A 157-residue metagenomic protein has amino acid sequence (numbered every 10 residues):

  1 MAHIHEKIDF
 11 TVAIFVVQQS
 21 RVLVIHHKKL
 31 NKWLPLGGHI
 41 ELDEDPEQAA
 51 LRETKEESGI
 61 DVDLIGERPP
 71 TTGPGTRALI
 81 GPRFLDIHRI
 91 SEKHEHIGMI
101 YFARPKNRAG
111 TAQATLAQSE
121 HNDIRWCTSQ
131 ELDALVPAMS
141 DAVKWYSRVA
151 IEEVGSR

Functional and structural regions predicted by a protein language model:
M1-F15, Q19, S91: Acidic, metal-coordinating catalytic segment for phosphate/diphosphate chemistry, firing primarily on the Nudix
T11-A13, D61, F102: Conserved beta-strand residues within beta-sheet cores
F15, L51, K55, R148-I151: Residues within alpha-helical segments
R21-T72: Conserved Nudix-box catalytic region and its N-terminal flanking loop in Nudix hydrolases and closely related
K28-W33, H94-I100, N107-R157: Nudix hydrolase/Nudix homology domain
P35, L42, G81-P82, D86-R89 (+1 more regions): Generic structural "secondary-structure junction" signal
P74-A112: Active-site-adjacent beta-strand/loop module that shapes the phosphate/pyrophosphate-binding cleft
